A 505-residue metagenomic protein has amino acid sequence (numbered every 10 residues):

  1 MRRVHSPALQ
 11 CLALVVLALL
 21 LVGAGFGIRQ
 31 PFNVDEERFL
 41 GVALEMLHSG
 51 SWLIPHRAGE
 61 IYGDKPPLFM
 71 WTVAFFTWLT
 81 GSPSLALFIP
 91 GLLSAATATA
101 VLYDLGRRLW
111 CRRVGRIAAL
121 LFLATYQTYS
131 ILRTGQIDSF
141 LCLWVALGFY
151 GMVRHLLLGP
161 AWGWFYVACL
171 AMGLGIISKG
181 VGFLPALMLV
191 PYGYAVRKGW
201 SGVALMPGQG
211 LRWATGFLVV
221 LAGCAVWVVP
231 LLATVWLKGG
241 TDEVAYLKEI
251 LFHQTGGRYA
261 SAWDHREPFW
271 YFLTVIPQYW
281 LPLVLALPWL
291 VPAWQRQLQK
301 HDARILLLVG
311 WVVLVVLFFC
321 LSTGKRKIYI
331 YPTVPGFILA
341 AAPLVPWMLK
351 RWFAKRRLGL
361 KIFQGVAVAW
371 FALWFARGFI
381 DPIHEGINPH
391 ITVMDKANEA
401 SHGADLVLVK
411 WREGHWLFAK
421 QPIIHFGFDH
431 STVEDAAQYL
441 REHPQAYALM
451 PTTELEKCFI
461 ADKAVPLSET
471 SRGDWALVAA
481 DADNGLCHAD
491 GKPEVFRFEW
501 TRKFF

Functional and structural regions predicted by a protein language model:
A8-V16, L102-A124: Transmembrane-helix signature of polytopic, membrane-embedded enzymes that assemble or transfer cell-envelope glycans
L20-G23, R38-I61, L68, F75: Extracytosolic helix-loop segments that constitute the early lumenal/periplasmic catalytic or substrate-binding loops
F39-V42, L170-A171, F183-R304, W311 (+1 more regions): Transmembrane-lumen/periplasm boundary regions of multi-pass, lipid-linked membrane glycan transferases
F88-G91, S130-L141: Short acidic/glycine- and proline-prone juxtamembrane loop motifs at membrane-interface regions of multi-pass membrane
I89-L109, L147: Transmembrane-helix motifs of polytopic, lipid-linked glycan transferases
R108, R113, G148-F165, V345: Membrane-interface transmembrane helices that cradle and orient dolichyl/undecaprenyl
V345-R377: Signature aromatic-anchored transmembrane alpha helix within multi-pass, membrane-resident enzymes that catalyze glycan
W370-A482, E494-R502: Short periplasmic/luminal acceptor-recognition loop of GT-C membrane glycosyltransferases, typified by
